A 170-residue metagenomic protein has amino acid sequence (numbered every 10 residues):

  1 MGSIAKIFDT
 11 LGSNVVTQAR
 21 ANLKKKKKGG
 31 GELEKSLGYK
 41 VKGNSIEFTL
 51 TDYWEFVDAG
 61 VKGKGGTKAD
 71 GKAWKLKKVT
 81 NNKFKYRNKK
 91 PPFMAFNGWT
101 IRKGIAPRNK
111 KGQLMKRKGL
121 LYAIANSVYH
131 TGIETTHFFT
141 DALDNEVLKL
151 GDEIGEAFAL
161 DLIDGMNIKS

Functional and structural regions predicted by a protein language model:
M1-E47: Charge-rich, low-complexity N-terminal segments
E32-S170: Charged, low-complexity interaction tracts
